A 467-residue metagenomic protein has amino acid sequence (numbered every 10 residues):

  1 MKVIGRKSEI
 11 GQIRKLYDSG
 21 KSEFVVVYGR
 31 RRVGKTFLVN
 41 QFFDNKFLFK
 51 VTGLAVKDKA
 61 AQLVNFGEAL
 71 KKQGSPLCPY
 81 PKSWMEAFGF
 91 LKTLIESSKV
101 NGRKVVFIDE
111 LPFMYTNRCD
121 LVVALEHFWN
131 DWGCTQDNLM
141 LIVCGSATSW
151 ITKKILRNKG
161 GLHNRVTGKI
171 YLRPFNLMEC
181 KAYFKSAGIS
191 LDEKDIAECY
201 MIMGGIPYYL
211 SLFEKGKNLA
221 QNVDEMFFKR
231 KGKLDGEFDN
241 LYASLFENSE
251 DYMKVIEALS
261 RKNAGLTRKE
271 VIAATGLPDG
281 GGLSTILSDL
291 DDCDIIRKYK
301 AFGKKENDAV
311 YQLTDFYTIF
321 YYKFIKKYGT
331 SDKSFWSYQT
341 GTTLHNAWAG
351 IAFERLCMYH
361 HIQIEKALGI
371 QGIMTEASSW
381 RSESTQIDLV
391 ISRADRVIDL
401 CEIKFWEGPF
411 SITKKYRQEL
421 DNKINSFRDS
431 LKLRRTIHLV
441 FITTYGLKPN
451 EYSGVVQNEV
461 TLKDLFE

Functional and structural regions predicted by a protein language model:
M1-T343, L439: Phosphate-binding site recognition
F302, A309-E467: A cross-kingdom feature that marks ATP-driven nucleic-acid transaction machinery
